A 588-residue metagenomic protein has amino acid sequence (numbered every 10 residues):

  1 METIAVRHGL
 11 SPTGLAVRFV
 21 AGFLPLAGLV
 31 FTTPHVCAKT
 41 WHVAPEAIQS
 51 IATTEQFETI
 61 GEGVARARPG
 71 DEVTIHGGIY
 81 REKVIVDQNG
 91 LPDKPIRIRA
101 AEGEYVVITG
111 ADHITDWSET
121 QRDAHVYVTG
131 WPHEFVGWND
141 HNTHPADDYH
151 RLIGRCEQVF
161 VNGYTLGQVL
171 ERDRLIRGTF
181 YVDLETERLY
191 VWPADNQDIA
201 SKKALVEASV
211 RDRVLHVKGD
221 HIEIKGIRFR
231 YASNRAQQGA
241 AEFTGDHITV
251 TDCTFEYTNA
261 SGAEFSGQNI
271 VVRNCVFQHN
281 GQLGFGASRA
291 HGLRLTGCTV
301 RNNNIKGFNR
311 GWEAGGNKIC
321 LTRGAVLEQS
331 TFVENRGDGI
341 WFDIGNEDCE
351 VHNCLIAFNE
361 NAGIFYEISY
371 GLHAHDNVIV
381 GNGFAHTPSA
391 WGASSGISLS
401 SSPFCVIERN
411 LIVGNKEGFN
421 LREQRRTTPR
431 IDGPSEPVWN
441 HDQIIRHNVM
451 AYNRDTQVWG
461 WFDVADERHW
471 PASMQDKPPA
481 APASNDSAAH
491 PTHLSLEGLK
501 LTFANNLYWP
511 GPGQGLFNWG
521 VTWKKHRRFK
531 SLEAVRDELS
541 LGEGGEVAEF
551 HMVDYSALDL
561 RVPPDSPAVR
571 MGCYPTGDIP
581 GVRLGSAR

Functional and structural regions predicted by a protein language model:
M1-A16: N-terminal secretory signal peptides that target proteins for export/translocation
R18-T32: Bacterial N-terminal signal peptides
P34-C37: Sec/Tat signal peptide C-region and signal peptidase I cleavage site
T40-G245, F503, Q514-G515, K524-E549 (+1 more regions): Extracellular polysaccharide-degrading/modifying enzymes targeting complex plant/algal/animal polysaccharides
R211-L215, R230-G245, A260-I270, Q278-G545 (+3 more regions): Glycine- and acidic/polar-rich repeat regions and solenoidal domains
I248-T249: Mature catalytic domains of secreted/periplasmic carbohydrate-active enzymes
